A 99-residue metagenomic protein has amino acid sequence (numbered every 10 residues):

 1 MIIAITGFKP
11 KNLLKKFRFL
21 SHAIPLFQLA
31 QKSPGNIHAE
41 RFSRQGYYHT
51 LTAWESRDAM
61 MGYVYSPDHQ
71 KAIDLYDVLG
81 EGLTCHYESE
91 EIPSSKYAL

Functional and structural regions predicted by a protein language model:
M1-Y48, A59-Y65, G82-L99: Short S/T/G/P-rich N-terminal loop/turn motif that feeds into the first structured element of a domain
G62-G80: Mid-chain, well-packed structural core segment of small domains
